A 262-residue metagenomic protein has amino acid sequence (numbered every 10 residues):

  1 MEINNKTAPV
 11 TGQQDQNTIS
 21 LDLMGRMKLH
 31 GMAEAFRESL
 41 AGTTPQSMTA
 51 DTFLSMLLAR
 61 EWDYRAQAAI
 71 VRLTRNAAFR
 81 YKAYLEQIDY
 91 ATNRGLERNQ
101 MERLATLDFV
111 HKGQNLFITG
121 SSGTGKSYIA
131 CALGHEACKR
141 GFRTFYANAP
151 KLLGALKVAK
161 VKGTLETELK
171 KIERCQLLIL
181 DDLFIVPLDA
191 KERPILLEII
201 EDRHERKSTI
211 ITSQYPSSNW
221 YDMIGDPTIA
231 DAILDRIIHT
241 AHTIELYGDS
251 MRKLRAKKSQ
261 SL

Functional and structural regions predicted by a protein language model:
M1-M32: Charged, compositionally biased N-terminal leader segments and the immediate start of the first structured element
V10-Q13, G25-L29, T43-M48, R75-F79 (+4 more regions): Conserved phosphate/pyrophosphate-binding and hydrolysis machinery centered on Walker-type P-loop NTPases, extending
T18-L21, H30, E34, M48-S55 (+7 more regions): Non-catalytic, well-ordered alpha-helical scaffold segments
I19-D22, E38-T43, Q87, T119 (+1 more regions): Short hinge/gating elements
G25, L29-Y81: Interdomain "pre-motor" coupling segment immediately N-terminal to P-loop NTPase/helicase cores
F36, R143, A147, K151-R174 (+1 more regions): Replace "adjacent to P-loop NTPase cores in ATP/GTP-dependent enzymes" with "adjacent to NTP-binding cores
Q67-T119: Extended interfacial segments that mediate partner engagement and assembly in macromolecular machines
L96-R174: Conserved P-loop
